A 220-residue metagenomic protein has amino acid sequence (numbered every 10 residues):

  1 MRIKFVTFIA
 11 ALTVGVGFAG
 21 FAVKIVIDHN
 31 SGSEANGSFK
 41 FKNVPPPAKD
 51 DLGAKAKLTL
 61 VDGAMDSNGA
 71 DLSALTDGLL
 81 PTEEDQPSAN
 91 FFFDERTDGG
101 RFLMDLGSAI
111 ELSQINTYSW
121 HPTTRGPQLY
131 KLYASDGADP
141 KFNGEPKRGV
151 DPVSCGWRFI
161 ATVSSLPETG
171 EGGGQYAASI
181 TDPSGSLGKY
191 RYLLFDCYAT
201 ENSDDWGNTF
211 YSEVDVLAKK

Functional and structural regions predicted by a protein language model:
M1-F8: Bacterial N-terminal signal peptides that target proteins for export
I9-G17: Bacterial N-terminal signal peptides
L12-T13, A56-L58, F91, V163 (+1 more regions): Short stretches within intrinsically disordered, low-complexity N-terminal or propeptide regions
G20-P46, D50-G53, R96-G100, T123-K220: Trp- and acidic/polar-enriched beta-sheet ligand-binding modules for extracellular glycan and matrix recognition
A35-A74, G78: Low-complexity, Gly/Ser/Thr/Pro- and Asn/Asp-enriched, turn/coil-prone segments that serve as flexible N-terminal
D71-T97: Surface-exposed, low-complexity/disordered Ser/Thr/Gly/Pro/Asn-rich loops and linkers
F91-A109: Short beta-strands within extracellular/lumenal beta-sheet-rich domains
I110-P122, F195: A short beta-strand element within beta-rich, extracytoplasmic domains of secreted/secretory-pathway proteins
